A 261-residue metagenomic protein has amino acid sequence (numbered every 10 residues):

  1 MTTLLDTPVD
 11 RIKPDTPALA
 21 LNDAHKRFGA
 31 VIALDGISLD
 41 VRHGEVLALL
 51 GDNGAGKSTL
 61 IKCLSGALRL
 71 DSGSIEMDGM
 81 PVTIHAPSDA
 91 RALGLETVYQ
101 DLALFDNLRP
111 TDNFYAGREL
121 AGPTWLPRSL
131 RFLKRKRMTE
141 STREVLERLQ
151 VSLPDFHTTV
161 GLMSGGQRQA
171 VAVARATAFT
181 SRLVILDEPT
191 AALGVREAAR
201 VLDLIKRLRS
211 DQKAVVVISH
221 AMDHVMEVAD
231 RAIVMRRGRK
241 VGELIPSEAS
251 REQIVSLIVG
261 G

Functional and structural regions predicted by a protein language model:
T2-G261: Glycine-rich phosphate-binding loops of nucleotide-dependent enzymes
